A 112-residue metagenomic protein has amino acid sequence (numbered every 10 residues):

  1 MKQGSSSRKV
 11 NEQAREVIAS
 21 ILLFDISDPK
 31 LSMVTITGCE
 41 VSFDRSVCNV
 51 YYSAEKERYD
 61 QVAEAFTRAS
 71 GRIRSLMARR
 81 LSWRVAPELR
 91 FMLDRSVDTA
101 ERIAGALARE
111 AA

Functional and structural regions predicted by a protein language model:
M1-N49, S53-A112: Charge-rich, low-complexity N-terminal segments
